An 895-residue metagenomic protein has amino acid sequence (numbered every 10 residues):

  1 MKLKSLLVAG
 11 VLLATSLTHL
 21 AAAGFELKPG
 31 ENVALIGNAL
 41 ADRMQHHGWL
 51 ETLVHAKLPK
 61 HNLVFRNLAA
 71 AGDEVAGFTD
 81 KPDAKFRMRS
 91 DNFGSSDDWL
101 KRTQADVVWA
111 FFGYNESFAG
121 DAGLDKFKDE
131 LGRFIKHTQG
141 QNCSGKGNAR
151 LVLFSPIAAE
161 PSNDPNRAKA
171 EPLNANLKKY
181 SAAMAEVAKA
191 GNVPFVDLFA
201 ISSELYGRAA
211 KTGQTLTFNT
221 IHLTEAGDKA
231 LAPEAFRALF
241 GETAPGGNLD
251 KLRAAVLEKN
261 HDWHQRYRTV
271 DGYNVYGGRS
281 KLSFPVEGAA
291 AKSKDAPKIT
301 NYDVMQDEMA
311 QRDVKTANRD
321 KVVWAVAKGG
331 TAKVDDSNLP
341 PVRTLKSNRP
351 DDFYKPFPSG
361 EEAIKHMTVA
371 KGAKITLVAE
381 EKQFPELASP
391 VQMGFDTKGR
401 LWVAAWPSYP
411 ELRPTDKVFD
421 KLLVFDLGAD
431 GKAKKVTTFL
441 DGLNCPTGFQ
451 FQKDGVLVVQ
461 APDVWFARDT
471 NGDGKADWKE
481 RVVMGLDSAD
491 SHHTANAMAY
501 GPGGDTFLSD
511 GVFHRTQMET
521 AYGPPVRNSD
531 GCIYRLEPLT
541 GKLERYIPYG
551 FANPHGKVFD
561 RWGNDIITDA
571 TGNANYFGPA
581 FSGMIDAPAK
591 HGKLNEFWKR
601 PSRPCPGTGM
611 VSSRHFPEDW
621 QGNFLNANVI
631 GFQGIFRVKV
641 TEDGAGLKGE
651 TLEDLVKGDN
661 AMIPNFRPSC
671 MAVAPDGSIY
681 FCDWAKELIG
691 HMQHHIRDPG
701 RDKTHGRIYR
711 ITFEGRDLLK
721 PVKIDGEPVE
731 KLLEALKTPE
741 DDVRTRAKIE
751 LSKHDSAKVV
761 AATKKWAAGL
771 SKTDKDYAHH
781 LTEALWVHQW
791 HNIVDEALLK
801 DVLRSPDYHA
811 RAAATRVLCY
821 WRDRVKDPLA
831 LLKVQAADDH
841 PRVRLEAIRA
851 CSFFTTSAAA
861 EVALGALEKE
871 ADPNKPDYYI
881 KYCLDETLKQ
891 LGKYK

Functional and structural regions predicted by a protein language model:
M1-G10: Bacterial N-terminal signal peptides that target proteins for export
A21-A71, S96-Q104, V108, L231: Serine-esterase "nucleophile elbow" of acetyl-processing enzymes
K28, Q45, P59, K146 (+2 more regions): Conserved catalytic region of serine esterases and O-acyltransferases that act on ester linkages in lipids
N32-I36, V64-A69, V107-F112, R150-S155 (+6 more regions): Structural recognition of the beta-strand scaffold that forms the well-ordered cores of secreted hydrolase catalytic
I36, H46-W49, G77-D80, F86-K128 (+2 more regions): Oxyanion-hole/transition-state-stabilizing segment in secreted/luminal serine hydrolases and related acyltransferases
K146, D335-L732, D742, E750-S752: Beta-propeller domains with acidic blade repeats across secreted/periplasmic ectodomains and cytosolic WD/CNH propellers
P161-L198: Substrate-gating cap/lid alpha-helix
W263, G278, G288-L377, A589 (+2 more regions): Extracellular/periplasmic ectodomains of large secreted or surface enzymes and adhesion receptors
